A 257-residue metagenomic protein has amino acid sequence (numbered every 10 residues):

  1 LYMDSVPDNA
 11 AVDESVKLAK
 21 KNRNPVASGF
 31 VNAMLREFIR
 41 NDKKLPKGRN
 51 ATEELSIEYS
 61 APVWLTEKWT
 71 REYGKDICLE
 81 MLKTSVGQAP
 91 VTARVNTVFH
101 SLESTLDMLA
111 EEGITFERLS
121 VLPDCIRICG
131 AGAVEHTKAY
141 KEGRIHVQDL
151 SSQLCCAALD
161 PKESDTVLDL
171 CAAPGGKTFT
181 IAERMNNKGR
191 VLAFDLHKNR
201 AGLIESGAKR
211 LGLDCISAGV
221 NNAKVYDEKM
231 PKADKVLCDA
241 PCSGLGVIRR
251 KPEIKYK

Functional and structural regions predicted by a protein language model:
L1-K257: S-adenosylmethionine
